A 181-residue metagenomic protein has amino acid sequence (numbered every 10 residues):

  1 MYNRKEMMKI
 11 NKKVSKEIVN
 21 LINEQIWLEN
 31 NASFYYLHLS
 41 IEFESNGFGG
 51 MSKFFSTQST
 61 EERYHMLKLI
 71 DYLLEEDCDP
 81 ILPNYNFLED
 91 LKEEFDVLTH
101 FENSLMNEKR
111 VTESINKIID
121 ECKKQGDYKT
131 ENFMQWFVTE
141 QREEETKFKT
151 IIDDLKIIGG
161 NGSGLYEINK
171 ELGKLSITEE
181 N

Functional and structural regions predicted by a protein language model:
M1-N181: Iron-associated oxidoreductase/ferritin-like identity signal
